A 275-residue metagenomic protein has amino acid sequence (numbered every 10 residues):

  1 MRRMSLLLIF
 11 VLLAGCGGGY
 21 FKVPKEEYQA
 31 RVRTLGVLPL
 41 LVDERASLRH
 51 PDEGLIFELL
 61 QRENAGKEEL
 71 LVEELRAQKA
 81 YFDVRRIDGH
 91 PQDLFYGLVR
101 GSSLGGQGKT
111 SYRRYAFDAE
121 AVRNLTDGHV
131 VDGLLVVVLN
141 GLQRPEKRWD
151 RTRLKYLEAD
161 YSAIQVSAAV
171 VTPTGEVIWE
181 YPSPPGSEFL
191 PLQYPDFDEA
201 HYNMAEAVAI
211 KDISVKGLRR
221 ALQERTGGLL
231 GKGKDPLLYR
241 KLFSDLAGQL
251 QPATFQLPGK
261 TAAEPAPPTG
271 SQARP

Functional and structural regions predicted by a protein language model:
R2-I9: Sec-dependent signal peptide recognition, specifically the positively charged N-region followed immediately by
L12-G15: C-terminal motif of bacterial Sec signal peptides marking the signal peptidase cleavage site
G17-G36, R45, R144-K147, E158-Q165 (+1 more regions): C-terminal/domain-edge helix-coil "capping" segments
Y20-F21, I56, Y115-V122, W149-Y156: N-terminal post-signal-peptidase region of extra-cytosolic proteins
L38-E58, S102, A221-G227: Acidic/histidine-rich, surface-exposed loop or edge segments in extracytoplasmic proteins
L40-V42, V138-R144: Generic short beta-strand segments
R49-G141, V171-P191, P195-F197: N-terminal segment of the mature soluble domain
